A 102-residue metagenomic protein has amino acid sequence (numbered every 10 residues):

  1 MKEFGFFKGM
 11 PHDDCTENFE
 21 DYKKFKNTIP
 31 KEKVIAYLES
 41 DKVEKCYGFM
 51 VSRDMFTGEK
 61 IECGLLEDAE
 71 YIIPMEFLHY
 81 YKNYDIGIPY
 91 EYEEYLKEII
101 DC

Functional and structural regions predicted by a protein language model:
M1-C102: Alpha-helical interaction/linker modules in multidomain eukaryotic proteins
